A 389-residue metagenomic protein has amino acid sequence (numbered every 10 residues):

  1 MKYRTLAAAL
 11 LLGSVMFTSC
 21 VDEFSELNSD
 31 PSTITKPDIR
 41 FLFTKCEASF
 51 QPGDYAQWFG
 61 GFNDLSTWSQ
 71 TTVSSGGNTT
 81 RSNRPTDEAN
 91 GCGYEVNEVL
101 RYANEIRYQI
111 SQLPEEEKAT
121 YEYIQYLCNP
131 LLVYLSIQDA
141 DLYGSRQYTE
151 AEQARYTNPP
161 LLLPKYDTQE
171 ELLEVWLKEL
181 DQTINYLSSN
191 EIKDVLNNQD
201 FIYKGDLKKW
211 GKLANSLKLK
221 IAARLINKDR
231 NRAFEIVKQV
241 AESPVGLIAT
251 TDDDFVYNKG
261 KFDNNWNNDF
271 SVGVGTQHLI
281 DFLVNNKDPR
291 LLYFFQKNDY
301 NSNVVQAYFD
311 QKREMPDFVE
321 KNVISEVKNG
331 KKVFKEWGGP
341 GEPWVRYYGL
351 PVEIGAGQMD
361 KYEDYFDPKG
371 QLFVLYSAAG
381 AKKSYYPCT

Functional and structural regions predicted by a protein language model:
M1-A7: Bacterial N-terminal signal peptides that target proteins for export
C20-S75, S82, N97, R101-E105 (+2 more regions): Membrane-proximal, proline-rich intrinsically disordered regions
T72-Q147, R155-V195: Conserved, well-structured interaction surfaces
E174-K259: Internal, well-ordered domain-core segments that constitute the primary functional module of diverse proteins
A241-T389: Extended ligand-binding clefts on enzyme/binding-domain cores
